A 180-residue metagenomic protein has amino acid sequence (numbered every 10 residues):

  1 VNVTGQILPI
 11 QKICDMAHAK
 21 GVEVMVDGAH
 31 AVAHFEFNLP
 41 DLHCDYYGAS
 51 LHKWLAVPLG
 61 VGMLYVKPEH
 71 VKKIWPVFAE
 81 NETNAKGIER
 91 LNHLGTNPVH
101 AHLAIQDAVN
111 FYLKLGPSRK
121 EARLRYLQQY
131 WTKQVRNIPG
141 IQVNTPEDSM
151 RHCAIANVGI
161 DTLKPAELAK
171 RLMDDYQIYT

Functional and structural regions predicted by a protein language model:
V1-A29, A33, W54: Active-site phosphate-binding strand-loop segment of PLP-dependent enzymes
P9-K20, N38, L42, Y130 (+2 more regions): Alpha-helical structural signal in soluble globular domains
V24-M25, V143, T180: Hydrophobic beta-strand scaffold residues
L42-E82: Active-site PLP attachment segment
E80-L113, L124-Y126: PLP-dependent aminotransferase class I/II
A108-N144: Conserved PLP-dependent catalytic core of the aminotransferase class-I/II
R125-Q129, I138-Y176: Conserved PLP-binding catalytic core of the aspartate aminotransferase-like
